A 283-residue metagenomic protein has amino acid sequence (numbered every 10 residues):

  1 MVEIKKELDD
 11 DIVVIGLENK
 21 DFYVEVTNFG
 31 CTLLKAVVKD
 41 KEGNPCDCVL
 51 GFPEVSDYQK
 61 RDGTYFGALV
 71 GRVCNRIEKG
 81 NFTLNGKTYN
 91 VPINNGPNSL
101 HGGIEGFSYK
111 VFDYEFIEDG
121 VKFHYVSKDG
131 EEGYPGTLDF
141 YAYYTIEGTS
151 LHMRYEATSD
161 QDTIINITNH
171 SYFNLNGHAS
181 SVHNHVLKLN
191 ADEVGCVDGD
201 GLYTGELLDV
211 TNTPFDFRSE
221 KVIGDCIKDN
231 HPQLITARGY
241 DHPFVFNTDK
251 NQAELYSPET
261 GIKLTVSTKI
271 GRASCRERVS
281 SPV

Functional and structural regions predicted by a protein language model:
M1-R276: An exposed, glycine/acidic-rich loop-and-rim segment of catalytic or binding clefts
E277-V283: Positively charged, low-complexity/disordered segments
